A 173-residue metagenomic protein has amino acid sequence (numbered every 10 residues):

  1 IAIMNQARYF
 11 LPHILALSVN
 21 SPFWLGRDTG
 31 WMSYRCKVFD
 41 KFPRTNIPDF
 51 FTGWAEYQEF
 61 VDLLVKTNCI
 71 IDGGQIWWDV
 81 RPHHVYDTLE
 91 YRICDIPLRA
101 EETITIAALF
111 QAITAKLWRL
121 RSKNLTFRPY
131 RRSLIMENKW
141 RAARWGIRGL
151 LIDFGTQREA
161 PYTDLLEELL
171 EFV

Functional and structural regions predicted by a protein language model:
A2-P48, T52-A55: Metal-dependent DNA replication initiation modules
C36-V173: C-terminal accessory/tail domains of diverse enzymes
